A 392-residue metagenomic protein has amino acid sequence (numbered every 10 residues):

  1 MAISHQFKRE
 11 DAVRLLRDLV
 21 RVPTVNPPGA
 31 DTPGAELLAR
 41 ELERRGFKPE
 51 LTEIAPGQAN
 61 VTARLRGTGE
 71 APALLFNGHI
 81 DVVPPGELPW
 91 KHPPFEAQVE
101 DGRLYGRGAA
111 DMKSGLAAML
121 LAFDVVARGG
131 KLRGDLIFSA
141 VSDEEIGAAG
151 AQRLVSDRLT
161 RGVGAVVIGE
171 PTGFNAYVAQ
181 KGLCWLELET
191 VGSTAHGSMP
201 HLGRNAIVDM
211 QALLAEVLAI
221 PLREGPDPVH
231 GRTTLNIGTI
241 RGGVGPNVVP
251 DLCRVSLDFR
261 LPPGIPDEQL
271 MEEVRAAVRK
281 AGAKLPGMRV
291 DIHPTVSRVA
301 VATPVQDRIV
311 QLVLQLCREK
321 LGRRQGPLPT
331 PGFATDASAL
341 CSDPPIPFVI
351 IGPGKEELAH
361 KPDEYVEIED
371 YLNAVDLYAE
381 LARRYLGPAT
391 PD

Functional and structural regions predicted by a protein language model:
M1-A2, F7, E53, V178 (+1 more regions): Metal-dependent amide/peptide-bond hydrolase catalytic core, centered on the "pita-bread" metallohydrolase fold
A2-R107, R128-L132, P345, K355: Acidic/His- and Gly-rich active-site-bordering loop/insert found across diverse amide/peptide-bond hydrolases
L19, P23, E170, M210 (+1 more regions): Residue-level signal for inorganic ion chemistry
R45, R128-L132, L159-R161, K280-G287 (+1 more regions): Short helix-capping segments at alpha-helix termini
A55-N60, T172-G173, F333-A334: Short acidic loop-to-helix transition motifs that present clustered carboxylates
D101-L104, A109-A110, S114-A219, H360-N373: Fold-level recognition of mixed alpha/beta catalytic cores in primary-metabolism enzymes, strongest
